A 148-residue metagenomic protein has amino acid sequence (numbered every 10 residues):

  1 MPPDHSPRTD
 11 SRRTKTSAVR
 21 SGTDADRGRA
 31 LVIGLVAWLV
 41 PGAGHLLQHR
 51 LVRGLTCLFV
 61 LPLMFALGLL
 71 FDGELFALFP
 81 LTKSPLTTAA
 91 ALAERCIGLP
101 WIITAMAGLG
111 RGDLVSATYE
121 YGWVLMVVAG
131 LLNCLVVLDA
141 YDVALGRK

Functional and structural regions predicted by a protein language model:
P2-G34, C57-K148: Transmembrane helix recognition focused on a "late"/terminal membrane span
V36-G42: Hydrophobic, membrane-inserted alpha-helices
G42-A43, A66: Alpha-helical transmembrane segments of multipass membrane proteins
R50-L58: Alpha-helical transmembrane segments and their helix-start/interface "positive-inside/aromatic belt" motifs in integral
